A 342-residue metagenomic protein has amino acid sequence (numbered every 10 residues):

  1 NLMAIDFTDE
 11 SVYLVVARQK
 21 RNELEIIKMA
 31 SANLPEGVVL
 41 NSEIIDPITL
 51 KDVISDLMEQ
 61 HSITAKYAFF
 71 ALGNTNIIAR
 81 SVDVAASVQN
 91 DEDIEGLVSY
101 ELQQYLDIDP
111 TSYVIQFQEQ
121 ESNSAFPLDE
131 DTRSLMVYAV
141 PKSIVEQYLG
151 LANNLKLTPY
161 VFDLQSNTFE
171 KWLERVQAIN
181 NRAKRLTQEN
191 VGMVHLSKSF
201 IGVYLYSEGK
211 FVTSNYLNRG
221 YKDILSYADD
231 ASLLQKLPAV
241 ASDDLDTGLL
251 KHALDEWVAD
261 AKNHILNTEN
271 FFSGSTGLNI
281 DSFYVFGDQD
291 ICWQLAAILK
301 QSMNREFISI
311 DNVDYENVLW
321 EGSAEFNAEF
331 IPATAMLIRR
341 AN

Functional and structural regions predicted by a protein language model:
N1-E101, Y105, E146: Non-catalytic, solvent-exposed interaction/assembly segments
M3-D6, S11-K28, T64, F70 (+2 more regions): Small-residue (GG/TT-enriched) beta-loop-alpha framework at ligand/catalytic clefts
T49-S62, I179-E189, T268-E269: Phosphate-interacting basic helix/loop segments used at nucleotide- and nucleic-acid interfaces
I63-T75, A152, T158-V161, S275-D288: Short glycine-rich phosphate-binding loop at a beta-alpha junction
L72-Q177, N312-E316: Active-site neighborhood for divalent-cation/phosphate handling
D223-I280, D288: Adenine-nucleotide phosphate-binding core of ATP-dependent small-molecule kinases
L278-R305: Glycine-rich phosphate-binding loops at beta-strand->alpha-helix junctions
I310-N342: Glycine-rich phosphate-binding/hydrolytic loop that grips phosphoryl groups
